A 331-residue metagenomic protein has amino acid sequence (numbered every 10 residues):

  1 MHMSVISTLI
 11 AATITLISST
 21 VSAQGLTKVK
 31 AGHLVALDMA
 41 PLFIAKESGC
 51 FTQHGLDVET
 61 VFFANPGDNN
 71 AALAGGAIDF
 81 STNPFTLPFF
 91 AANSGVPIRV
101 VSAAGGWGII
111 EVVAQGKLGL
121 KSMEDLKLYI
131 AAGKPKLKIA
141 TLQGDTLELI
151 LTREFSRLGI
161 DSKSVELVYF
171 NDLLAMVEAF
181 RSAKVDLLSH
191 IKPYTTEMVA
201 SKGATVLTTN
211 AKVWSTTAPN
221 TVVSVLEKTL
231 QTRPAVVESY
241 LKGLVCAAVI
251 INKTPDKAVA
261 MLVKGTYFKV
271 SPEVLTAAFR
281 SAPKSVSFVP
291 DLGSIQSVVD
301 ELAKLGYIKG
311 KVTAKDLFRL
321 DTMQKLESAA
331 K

Functional and structural regions predicted by a protein language model:
M1-L9: Bacterial N-terminal signal peptides that target proteins for export
I10-I14: Hydrophobic helical h-region of N-terminal Sec-dependent signal peptides in bacterial secretory/periplasmic proteins
S18-S22: N-terminal signal peptide c-region/cleavage motif recognized by signal peptidases
Q24-I160, L167-F170, D186-K192, T217: Short, glycine-/small- and polar/acidic-enriched structural segments that line small-molecule recognition paths
D125, P135-I160, S239-E273, K315-D316: Ligand-binding clefts/hinges and TM-proximal coupling segments of bilobed small-molecule sensing domains
L174-K264: Pocket-lining segment of extracytoplasmic ligand-binding domains
Q231-K309: Secondary-structure end/capping motifs
D300-K331: Conserved C-terminal helix/tail region of periplasmic/extracytoplasmic solute-binding proteins
